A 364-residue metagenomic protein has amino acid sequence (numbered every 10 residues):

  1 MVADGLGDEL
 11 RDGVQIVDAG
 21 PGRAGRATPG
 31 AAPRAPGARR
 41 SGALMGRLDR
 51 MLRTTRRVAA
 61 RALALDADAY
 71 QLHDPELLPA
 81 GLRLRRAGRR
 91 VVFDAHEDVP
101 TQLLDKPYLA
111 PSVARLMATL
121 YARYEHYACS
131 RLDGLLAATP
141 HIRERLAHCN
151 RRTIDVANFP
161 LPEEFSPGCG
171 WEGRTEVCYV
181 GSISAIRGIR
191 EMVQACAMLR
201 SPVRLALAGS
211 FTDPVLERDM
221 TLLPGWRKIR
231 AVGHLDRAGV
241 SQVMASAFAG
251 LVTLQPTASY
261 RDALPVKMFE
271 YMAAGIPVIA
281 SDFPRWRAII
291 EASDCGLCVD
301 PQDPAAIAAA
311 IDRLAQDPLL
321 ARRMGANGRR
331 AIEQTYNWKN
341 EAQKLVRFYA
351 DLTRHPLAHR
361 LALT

Functional and structural regions predicted by a protein language model:
M1-D49, I142-A147, S210-P214: N-terminal strand-loop element at the rim of the active site of nucleotide-sugar-dependent glycosyltransferases
V2, V17-G20, P100, R115-P167: Donor nucleotide-sugar binding/catalytic pocket of nucleotide-sugar-dependent glycosyltransferases
L52-A64, P79, R83-A87, F93 (+3 more regions): Membrane-proximal helix-turn-helix segments that form the acceptor-binding/catalytic region of lipid-linked
D133, M244-R261, I276: Acidic donor-binding loop of glycosyltransferase active sites
L136, C169-A197, L205-L207: Conserved donor-binding/catalytic core segment of Leloir-type glycosyltransferases
V180, A292-S293, L297-P304, R313-L319: Conserved acidic donor-binding segment of nucleotide-sugar-dependent glycosyltransferases
E217-A249: Nucleotide-activated donor-binding/catalytic signature segment of Leloir-type glycosyltransferases, i.e., the conserved
A306, R313, L320-T335, K344: A short, well-ordered alpha-helix in the C-terminal region of glycosyltransferases
